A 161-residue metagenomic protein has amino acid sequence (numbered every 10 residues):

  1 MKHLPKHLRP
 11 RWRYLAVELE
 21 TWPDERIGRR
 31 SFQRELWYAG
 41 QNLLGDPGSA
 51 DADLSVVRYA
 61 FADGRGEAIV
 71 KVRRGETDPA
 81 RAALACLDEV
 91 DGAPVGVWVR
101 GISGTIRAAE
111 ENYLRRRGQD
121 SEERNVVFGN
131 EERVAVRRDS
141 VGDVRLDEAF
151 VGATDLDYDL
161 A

Functional and structural regions predicted by a protein language model:
K2-K6: Short beta-strand/turn micro-motifs at beta-sheet edges
H7, W12, E18-Y59: Surface-exposed, low-hydrophobicity interaction/linker segments
G40, C86-V95: A common structural junction motif
D63-I69: The conserved glycine-aromatic submotif of the RRM
K71-T77: Helix N-cap motif at beta-to-alpha junctions
A80-A83: Hydrophobic side chains in well-ordered alpha-helices
A93-A108: Conserved beta-strand -> loop -> alpha-helix junction used to position metal-binding or nucleic-acid-contacting
G104-A161: C-terminal low-complexity, charged extensions that often adopt amphipathic alpha-helices
